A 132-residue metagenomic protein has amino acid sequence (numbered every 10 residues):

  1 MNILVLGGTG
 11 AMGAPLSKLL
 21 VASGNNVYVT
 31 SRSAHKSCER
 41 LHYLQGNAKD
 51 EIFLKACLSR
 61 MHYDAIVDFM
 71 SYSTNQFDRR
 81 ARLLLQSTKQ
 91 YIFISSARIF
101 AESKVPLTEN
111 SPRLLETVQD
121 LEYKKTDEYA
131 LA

Functional and structural regions predicted by a protein language model:
N2, N26, K89-Q90: Residues at the starts of beta-strands that form the adenosine-phosphate
I3-S23: N-terminal Rossmann NAD(P)H-binding glycine-rich loop of SDR-like oxidoreductase domains
L4, V21, T30, H42-L44 (+1 more regions): A generic structural signal for ordered secondary structure
G7, S31, S95: Short beta-strand/turn micro-motifs composed of small residues that flank or help shape donor/cofactor-binding pockets
N25, D68, K124: Conserved short-loop catalytic and cofactor-binding motifs
N26-R32: Conserved glycine-rich Rossmann-like NAD(P)H-binding loop of the short-chain dehydrogenase/reductase
H35-K36, H42-T88, F93, I99-A101: NAD(P)H-binding glycine-rich loop region in Rossmannoid oxidoreductase-like domains and their noncatalytic homologs
R79-A132: Conserved Rossmann-fold NAD(P)-dependent oxidoreductase catalytic core, especially the SDR/UDP-sugar
